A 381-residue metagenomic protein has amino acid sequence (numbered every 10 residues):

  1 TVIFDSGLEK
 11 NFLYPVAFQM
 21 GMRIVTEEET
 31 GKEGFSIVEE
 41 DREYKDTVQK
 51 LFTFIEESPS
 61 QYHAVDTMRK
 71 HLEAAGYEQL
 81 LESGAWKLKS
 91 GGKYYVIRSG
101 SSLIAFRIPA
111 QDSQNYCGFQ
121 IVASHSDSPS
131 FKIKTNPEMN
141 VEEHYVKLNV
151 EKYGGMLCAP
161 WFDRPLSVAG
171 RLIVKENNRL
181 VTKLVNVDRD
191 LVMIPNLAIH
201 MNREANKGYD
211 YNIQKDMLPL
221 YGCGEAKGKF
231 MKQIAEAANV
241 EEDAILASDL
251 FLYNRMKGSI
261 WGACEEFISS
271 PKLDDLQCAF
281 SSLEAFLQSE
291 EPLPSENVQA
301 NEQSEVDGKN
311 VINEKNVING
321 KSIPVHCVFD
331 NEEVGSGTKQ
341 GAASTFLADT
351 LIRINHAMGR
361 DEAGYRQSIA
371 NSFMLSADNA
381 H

Functional and structural regions predicted by a protein language model:
V2-H381: N-terminal hydrophobic/helix-forming segments and targeting peptides
